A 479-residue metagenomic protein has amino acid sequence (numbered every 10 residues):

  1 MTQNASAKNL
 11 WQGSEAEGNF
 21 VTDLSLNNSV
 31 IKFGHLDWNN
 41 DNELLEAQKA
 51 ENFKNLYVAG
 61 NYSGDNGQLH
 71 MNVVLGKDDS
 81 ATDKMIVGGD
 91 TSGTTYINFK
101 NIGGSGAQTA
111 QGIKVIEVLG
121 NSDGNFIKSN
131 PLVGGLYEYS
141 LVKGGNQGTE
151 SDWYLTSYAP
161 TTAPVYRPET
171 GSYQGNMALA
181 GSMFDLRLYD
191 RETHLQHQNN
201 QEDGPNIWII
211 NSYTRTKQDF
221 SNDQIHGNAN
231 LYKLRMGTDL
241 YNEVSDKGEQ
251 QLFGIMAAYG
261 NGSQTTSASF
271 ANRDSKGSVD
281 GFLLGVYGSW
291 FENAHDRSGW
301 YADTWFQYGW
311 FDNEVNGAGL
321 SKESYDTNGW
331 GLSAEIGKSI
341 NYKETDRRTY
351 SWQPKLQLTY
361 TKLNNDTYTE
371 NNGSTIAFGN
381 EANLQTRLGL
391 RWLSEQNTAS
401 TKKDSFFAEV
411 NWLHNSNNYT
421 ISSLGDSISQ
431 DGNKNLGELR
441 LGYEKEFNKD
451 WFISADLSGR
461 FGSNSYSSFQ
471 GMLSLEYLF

Functional and structural regions predicted by a protein language model:
M1-Y96, K100-N101, S105-S157: Extracellular beta-solenoid/beta-roll
K32, H70, N206-I210, L252-M256 (+7 more regions): Residue-level detector of the transmembrane beta-barrel scaffold of outer-membrane proteins
H70-V73, K100-G103, N211, Y308-G309 (+2 more regions): Transmembrane beta-strand segments that form the barrel wall of outer-membrane beta-barrel proteins
T161-E344, D456-S458, S463-Q470: Outer membrane beta-barrel translocator domains of Type V secretion systems
N199-D203, N242-K247, E292-D296, I340-D346 (+6 more regions): Outer-membrane beta-barrel strand-turn architecture
L234-L240, L284-W290, L332-I340, L358 (+4 more regions): Residues on the lipid-exposed face of transmembrane beta-strands in outer-membrane beta-barrel proteins
K322-S422: Detector for outer-membrane/organellar transmembrane beta-barrel domains, recognizing the amphipathic beta-strand
T375-F479: Outer membrane beta-barrel transmembrane domains
